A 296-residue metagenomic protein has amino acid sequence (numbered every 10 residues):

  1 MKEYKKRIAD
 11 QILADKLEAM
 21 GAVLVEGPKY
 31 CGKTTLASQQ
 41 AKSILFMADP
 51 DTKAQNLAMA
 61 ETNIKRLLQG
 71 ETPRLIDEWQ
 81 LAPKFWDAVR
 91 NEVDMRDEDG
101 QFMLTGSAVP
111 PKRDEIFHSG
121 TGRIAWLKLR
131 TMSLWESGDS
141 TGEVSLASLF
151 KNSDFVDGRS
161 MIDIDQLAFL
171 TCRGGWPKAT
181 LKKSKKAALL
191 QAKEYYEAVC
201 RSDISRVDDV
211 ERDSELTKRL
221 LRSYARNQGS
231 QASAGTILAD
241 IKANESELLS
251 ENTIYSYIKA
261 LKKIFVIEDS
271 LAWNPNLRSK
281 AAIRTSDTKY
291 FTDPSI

Functional and structural regions predicted by a protein language model:
M1-A14: N-terminal pre-Walker A segment at the start of P-loop NTPase domains
V25: Hydrophobic anchor at the beta1->P-loop junction of P-loop NTPases
K33-T34: Conserved lysine of the Walker
I44-P73: Short glycine-rich substrate-engagement loop in P-loop NTPases that contacts/grips substrate
L75-I76, Q101-S107, K128, S137: Structural recognition of the conserved hydrophobic beta-strand(s) that form the central parallel beta-sheet of P-loop
W86-P110, H118: Conserved catalytic/switch belt of AAA+ P-loop NTPases
D114-S230: Interdomain motor-coupling "hinge/lid" segment immediately C-terminal to the ATP-binding subdomain of NTP-driven enzymes
S184-I296: Accessory nucleic acid-recognition modules appended to NTPase machines
